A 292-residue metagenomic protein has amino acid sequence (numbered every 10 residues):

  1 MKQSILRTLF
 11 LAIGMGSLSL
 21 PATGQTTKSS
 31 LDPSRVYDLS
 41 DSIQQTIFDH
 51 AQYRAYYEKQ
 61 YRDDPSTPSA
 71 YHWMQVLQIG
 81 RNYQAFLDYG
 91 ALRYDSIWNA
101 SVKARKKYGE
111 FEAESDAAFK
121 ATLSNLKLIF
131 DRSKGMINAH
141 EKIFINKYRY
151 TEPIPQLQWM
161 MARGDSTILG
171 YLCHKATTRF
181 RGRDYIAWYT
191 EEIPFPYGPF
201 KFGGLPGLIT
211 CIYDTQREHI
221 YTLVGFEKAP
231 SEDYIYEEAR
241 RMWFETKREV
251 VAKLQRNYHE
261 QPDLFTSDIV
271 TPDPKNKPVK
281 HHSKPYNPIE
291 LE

Functional and structural regions predicted by a protein language model:
M1-P33: Bacterial Sec-dependent N-terminal signal peptides
T26-E292: Extended soluble regions of mature proteins
